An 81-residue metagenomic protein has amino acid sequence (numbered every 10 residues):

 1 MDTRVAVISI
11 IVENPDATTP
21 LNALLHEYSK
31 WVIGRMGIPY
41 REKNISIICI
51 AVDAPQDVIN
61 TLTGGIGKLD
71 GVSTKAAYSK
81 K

Functional and structural regions predicted by a protein language model:
M1-K81: Long, contiguous binding/interaction regions
